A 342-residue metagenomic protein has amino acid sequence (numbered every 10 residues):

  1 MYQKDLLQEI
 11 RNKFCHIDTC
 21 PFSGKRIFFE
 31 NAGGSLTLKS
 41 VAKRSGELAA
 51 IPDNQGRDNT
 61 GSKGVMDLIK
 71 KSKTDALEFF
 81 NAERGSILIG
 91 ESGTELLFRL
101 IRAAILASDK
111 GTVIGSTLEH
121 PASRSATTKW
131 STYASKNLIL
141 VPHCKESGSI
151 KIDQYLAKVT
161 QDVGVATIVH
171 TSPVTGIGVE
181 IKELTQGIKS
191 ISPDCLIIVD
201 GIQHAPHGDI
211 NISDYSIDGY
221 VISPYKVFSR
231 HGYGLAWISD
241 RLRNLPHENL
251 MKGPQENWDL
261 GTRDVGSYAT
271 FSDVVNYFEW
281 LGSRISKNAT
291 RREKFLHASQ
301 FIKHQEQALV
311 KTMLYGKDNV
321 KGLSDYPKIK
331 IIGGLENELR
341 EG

Functional and structural regions predicted by a protein language model:
M1-G342: Pyridoxal 5′-phosphate
